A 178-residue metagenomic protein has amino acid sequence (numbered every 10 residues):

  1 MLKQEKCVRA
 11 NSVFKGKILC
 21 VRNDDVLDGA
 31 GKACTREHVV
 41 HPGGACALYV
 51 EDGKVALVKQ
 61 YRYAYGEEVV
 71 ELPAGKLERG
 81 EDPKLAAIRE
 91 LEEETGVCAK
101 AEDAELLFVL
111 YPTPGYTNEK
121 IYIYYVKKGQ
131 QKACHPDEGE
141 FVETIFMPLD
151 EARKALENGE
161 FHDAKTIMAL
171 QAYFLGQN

Functional and structural regions predicted by a protein language model:
M1-K3: Basic/polar N-terminal segments that are highly enriched at the extreme N-terminus, encompassing both cleavable
E5, R9-C46, E51: Acidic, metal-coordinating catalytic segment for phosphate/diphosphate chemistry, firing primarily on the Nudix
G16, A64, T113-Y116: Short glycine/serine/proline-enriched coil/turn segments at secondary-structure junctions
N23, E37-H38, Q60, Y111 (+1 more regions): Short clusters of small/polar residues that mark proteolytic maturation junctions
C34, A45-C46, E51, K76-A164: Unchanged
G43-A74: A glycine-rich, hydrophobic loop/mini-helix early in the fold
L175-N178: Generic C-terminal helix-cap and adjacent flexible tail
